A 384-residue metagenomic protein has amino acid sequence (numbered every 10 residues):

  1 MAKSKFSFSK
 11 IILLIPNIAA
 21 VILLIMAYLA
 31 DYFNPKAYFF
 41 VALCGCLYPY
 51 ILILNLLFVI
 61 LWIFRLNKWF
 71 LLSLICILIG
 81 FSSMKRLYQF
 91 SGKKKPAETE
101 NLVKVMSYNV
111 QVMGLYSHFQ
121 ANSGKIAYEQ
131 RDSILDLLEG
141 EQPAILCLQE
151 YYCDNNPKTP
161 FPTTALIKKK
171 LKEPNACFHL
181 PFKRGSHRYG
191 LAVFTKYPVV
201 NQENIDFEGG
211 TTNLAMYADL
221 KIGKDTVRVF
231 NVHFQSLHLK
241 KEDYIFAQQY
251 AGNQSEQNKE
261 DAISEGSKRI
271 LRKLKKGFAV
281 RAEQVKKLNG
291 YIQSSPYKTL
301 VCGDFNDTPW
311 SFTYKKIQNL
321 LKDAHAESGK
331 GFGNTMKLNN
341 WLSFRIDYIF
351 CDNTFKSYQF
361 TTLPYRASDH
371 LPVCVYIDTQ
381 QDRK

Functional and structural regions predicted by a protein language model:
M1-S7: Short, Lys/Arg-rich, polar N-terminal cytosolic tail immediately upstream of the first transmembrane signal-anchor
S9-L24, L29-I63, L71-L74, N204-D206 (+2 more regions): Metal-dependent phosphoester-hydrolase catalytic domains
A20, K104-V110, Q130-P160, A218 (+6 more regions): Active-site beta-strand/loop signature of hydrolases that rely on acidic residues for catalysis
L54-K95: Transmembrane alpha-helices and immediately adjacent membrane-cytoplasm interface residues in multi-pass integral
Y88-I222: Membrane-embedded segments
A97-M106, T195-N201, T211-I263, F355 (+1 more regions): Beta-strand-turn-beta hairpins that frame and shape the catalytic cleft of phosphate-ester-processing enzymes
S107-E129, C153-N156, H238-N258, A262-G277: Acidic/histidine-rich helix-loop elements that form or flank divalent-metal/phosphate-binding sites at the catalytic
V110-M113, Y152-C153, K183, Y197-V199 (+5 more regions): Short, solvent-exposed loop/turn segments at secondary-structure junctions
